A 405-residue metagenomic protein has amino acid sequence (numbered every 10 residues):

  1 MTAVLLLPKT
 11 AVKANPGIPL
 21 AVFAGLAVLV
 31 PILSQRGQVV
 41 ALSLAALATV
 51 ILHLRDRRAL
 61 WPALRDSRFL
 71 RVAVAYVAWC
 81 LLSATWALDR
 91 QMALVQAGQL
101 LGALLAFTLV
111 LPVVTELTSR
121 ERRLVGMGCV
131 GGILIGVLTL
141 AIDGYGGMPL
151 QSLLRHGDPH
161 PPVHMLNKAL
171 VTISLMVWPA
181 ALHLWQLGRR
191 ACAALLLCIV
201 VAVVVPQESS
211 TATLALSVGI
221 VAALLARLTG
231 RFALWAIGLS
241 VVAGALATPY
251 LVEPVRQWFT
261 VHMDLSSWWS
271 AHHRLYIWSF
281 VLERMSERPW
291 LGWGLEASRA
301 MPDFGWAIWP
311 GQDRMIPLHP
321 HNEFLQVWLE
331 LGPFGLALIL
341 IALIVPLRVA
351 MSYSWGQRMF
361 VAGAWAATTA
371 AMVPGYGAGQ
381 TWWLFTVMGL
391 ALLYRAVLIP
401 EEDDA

Functional and structural regions predicted by a protein language model:
M1-M92, T115-R123, M127, H183-R190 (+1 more regions): Transmembrane signal-anchor hairpin modules in multi-pass inner-membrane enzymes, especially those that act on
G25-P31, V77, A194-E208, I220 (+1 more regions): Membrane-interface alpha helices of multi-pass inner-membrane proteins
A45-V50, A342, V361-V373, G377-A405: Transmembrane alpha-helices of multi-pass inner-membrane enzymes
F69-Y76, R90-V113, L124-G128, I133 (+1 more regions): Aromatic-anchored transmembrane helix interface
E121-L154, P161-R227, V345: Alpha-helical transmembrane segments of multi-pass inner-membrane proteins
L138-A141, L224-S267, L282-E287, L295: A membrane-periplasm/extracellular boundary helix in multi-pass inner-membrane enzymes that assemble envelope glycans
L265-S279, E287, L291-L331: Long extracytoplasmic/lumenal interhelical loops at the membrane interface of multi-pass membrane proteins
E330-T368: Hydrophobic transmembrane alpha-helices and their immediate junctions
